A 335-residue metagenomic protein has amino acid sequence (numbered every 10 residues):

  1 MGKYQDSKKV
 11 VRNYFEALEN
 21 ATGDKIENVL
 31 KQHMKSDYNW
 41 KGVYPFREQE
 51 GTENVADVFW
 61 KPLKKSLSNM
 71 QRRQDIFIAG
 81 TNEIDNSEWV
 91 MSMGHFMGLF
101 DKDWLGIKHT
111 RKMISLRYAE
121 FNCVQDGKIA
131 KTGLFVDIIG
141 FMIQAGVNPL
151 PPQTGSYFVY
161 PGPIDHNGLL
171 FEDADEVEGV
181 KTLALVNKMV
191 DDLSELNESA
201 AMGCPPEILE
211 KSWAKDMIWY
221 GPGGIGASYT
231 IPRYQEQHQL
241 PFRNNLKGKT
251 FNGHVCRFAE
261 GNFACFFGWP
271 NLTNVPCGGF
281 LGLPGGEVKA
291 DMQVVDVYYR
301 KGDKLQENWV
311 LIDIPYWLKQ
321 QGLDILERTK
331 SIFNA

Functional and structural regions predicted by a protein language model:
M1-A335: C-terminal and inter-domain tail/linker signature
